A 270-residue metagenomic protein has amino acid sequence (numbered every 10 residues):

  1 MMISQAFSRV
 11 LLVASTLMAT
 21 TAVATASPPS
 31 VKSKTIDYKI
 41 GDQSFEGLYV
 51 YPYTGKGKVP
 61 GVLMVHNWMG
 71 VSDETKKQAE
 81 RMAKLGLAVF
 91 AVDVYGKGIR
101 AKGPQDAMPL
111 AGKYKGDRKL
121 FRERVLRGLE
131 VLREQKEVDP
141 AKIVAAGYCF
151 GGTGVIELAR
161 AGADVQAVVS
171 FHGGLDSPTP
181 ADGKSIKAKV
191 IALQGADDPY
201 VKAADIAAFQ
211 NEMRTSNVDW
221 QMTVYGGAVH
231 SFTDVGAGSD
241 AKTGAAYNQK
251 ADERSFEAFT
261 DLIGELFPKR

Functional and structural regions predicted by a protein language model:
M1-L12: Bacterial N-terminal signal peptides that target proteins for export
T35-E137, T233-A246: Serine-hydrolase catalytic machinery in alpha/beta-hydrolase-like enzymes
Q78, K202-E212, Q221: Short alpha-helix in the alpha/beta-hydrolase fold that links the catalytic acid
V125-I186: Primarily recognizes the serine-hydrolase "nucleophile elbow" in alpha/beta-hydrolase and SGNH/GDSL folds
S185-V190, S216-D219: Short, proline-enriched alpha-helix->beta-strand connector loops that line the catalytic pocket of alpha/beta-hydrolase
A192-Q194: Short beta-strand/loop motif that positions the catalytic acidic residue of the alpha/beta-hydrolase fold
D197-V201: Acidic catalytic loop of the alpha/beta-hydrolase fold
R214-R270: C-terminal catalytic histidine-bearing segment of alpha/beta-hydrolase fold enzymes
